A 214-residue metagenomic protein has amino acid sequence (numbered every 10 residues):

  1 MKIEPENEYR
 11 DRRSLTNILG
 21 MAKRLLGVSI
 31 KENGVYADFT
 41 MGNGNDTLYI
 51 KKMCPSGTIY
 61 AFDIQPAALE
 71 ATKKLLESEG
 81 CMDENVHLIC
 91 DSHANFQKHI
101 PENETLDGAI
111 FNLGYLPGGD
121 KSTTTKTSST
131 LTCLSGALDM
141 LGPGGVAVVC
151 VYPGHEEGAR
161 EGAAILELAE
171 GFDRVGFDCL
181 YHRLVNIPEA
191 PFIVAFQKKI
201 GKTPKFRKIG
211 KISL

Functional and structural regions predicted by a protein language model:
M1-A37, N45-K52: S-adenosyl-L-methionine
F39, F62: Conserved beta-strand/loop positions that form the S-adenosyl-L-methionine
K52-T58: Conserved S-adenosyl-L-methionine
Q65: Conserved SAM/SAH-binding beta-strand->alpha-helix loop
E70-E104: S-adenosyl-L-methionine
I110-C133: Mobile active-site "lid"/loop adjacent to the S-adenosyl-L-methionine
M140, G144-V151: Conserved beta-strand signature within the Rossmann-like core of class I S-adenosyl-L-methionine
H155-L214: Class I S-adenosyl-L-methionine
